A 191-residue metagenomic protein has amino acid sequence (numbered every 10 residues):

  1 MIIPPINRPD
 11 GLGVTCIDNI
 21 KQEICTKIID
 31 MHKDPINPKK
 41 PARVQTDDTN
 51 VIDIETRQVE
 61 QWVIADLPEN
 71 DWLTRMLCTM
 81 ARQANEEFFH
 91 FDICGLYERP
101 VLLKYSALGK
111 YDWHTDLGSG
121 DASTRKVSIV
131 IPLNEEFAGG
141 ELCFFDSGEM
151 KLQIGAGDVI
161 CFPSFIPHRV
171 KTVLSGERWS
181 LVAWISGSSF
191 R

Functional and structural regions predicted by a protein language model:
M1-V159, F165-R191: Fe(II)/2-oxoglutarate oxygenase catalytic core
